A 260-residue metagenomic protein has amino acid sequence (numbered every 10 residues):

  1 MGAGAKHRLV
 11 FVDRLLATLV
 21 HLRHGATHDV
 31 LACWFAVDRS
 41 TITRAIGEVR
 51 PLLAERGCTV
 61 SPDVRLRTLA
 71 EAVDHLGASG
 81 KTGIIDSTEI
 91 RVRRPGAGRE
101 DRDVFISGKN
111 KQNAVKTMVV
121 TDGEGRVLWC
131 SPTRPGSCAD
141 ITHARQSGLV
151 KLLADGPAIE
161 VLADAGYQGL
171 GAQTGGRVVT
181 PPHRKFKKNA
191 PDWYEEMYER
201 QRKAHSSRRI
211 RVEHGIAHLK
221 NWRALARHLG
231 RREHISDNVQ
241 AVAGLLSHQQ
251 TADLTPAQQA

Functional and structural regions predicted by a protein language model:
M1-D13: Short, Lys/Arg-enriched anionic-surface-contact patches
G2-G4, G57-S61: Short, flexible active-site-proximal loops enriched in glycine and acidic residues
K6-H7, L19-V20, W34-D38: Short secondary-structure transition/capping motifs
V10-H24: Short, amphipathic alpha-helical "recognition" segments used to contact nucleic acids or chromatin
V30-A54, P62-A260: Short, well-ordered secondary-structure "scaffold" segments embedded in the functional core of diverse domains
